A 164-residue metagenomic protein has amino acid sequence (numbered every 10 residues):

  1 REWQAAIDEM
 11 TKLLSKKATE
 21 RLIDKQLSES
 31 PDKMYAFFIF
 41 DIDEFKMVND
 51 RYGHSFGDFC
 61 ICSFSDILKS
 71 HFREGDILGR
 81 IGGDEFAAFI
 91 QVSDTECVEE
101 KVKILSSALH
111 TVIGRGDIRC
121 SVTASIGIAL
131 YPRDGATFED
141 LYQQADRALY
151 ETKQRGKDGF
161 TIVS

Functional and structural regions predicted by a protein language model:
E2-A6, L14-A36, D43-R73, G79-G83 (+4 more regions): Conserved long alpha-helical elements within nucleotide-processing catalytic cores of c-di-GMP signaling and class III
T11: Acidic carboxylate motifs that coordinate Ca2+ or other divalent cations, activating on Asp/Glu
F37, F86, A124-I128: A structural signal for short, well-ordered beta-strand segments
F37-I39, I162: Core hydrophobic beta-sheet residues of small sensory/regulatory alpha/beta domains, primarily PAS-family
D50, F89-S93, H110, Y131-P132: Residue-level recognition of strand-loop junctions within catalytic nucleotide-signaling folds
S70-G75, S107-R119, E151: Short catalytic/binding micro-motifs of nucleotide second-messenger systems
L78, I104, I118-R119, S125-R155 (+1 more regions): Cyclic nucleotide signaling catalytic output domains
